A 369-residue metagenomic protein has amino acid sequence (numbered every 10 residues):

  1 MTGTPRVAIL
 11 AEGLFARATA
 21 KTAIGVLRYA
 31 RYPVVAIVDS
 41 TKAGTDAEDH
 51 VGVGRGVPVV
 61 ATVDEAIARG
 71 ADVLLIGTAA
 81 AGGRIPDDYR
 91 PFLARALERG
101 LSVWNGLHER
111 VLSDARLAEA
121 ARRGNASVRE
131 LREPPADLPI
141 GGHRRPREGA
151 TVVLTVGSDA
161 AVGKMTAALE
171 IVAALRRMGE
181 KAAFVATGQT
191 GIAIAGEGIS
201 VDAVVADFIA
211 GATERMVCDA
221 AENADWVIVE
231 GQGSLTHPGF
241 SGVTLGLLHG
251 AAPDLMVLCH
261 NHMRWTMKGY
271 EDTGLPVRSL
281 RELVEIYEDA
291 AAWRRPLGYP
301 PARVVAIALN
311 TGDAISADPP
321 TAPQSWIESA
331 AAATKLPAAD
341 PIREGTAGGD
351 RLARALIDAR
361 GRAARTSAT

Functional and structural regions predicted by a protein language model:
M1-T45: N-terminal Rossmann-like dinucleotide-binding module
V35-P58, G191-V204: N-terminal beta-loop-helix "entrance" segment that forms/cooperates in small-molecule cofactor or anionic ligand
H50-I67, R84-R90: Glycine-rich, highly charged phosphate/nucleotide-binding loops
G56-V63, V128-L131, V204, A338-E344: Short acidic-hydrophobic, aromatic-tinged amphipathic segments that line or gate anion-handling sites
F92-V152, A353, R360: Extreme N-terminal, non-catalytic leader segments that precede Walker-type/kinase nucleotide-binding cores
E109-V111, A115, L131, P135 (+2 more regions): Conserved catalytic-core segment of NTP-binding enzymes
L138-A182: Walker A (P-loop) phosphate-binding motif
V172-D207, C218, A330-A332: N-terminal phosphate/diphosphate-binding loop that engages ATP/GTP or pyrophosphate donors across diverse enzyme folds
